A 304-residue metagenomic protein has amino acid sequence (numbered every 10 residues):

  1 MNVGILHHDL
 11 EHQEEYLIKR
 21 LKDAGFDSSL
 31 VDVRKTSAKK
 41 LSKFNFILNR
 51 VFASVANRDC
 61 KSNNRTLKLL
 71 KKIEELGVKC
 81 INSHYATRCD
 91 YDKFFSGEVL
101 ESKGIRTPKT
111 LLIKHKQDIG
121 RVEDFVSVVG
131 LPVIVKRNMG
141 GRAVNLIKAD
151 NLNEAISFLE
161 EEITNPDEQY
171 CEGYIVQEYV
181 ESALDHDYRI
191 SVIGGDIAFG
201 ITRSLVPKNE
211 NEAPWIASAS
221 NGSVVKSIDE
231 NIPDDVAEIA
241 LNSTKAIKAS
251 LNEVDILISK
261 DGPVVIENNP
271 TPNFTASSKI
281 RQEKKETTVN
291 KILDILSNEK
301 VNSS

Functional and structural regions predicted by a protein language model:
M1-G4: Extreme N-terminal starter segment of soluble prokaryotic enzymes
H8-L112: Conserved N-proximal alpha/beta basic substrate-recognition cap immediately N-terminal to, or forming the N-lobe
F52-V55, N138-G140, T271: Short glycine-rich anion-binding loops that position phosphate/pyrophosphate groups of nucleotides and phosphorylated
Y85-Q177, E181-D185: Active-site nucleotide/adenylate-binding loops and adjacent lid/helix of ATP-dependent enzymes
V133, A198-F199, N252, V264-E267: Protein kinase-like catalytic core scaffold
K148-T244: Phosphate-binding site of ATP-dependent enzymes
E230-N231, K245-A249, I258-S304: C-terminal active-site "lid" helix and adjoining low-complexity regulatory extension at the edge of ATP-using catalytic
V254-I256: Hydrophobic residue at the +6 position relative to the catalytic HRD Asp in the kinase catalytic loop
